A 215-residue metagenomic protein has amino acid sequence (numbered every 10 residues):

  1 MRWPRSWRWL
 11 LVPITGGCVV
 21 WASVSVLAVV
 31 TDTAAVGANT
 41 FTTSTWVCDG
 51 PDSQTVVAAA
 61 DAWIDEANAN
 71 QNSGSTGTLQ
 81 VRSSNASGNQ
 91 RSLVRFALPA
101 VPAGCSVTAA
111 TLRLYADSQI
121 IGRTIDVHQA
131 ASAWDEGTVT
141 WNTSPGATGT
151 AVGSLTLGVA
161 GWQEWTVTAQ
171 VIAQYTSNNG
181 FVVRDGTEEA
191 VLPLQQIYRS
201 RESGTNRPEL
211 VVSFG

Functional and structural regions predicted by a protein language model:
P4-G50, N206: Short, polar/proline-rich extracytoplasmic segments that appear immediately after membrane translocation
V12, G16-V19, P99-V101, Q170-Q174: Short, surface-exposed loop/turn segments at beta-strand-coil junctions that are enriched for proline with nearby
S23-V24, N89-S92, C105-A109: Short, solvent-exposed loop/turn segments enriched in Ser/Thr/Gly
W46-A100, Q129, D135, D185-V191 (+2 more regions): Flexible, small-residue-rich N-terminal segments that precede or flank a structured functional core
G50-A58, A116-G180, R201-G204: Beta-strand-rich interaction/scaffold domains
V94-S106, T168-A169: Extracellular and analogous surface-interaction loops
F96, S106-Q119, L210: A short beta-strand element within beta-rich, extracytoplasmic domains of secreted/secretory-pathway proteins
